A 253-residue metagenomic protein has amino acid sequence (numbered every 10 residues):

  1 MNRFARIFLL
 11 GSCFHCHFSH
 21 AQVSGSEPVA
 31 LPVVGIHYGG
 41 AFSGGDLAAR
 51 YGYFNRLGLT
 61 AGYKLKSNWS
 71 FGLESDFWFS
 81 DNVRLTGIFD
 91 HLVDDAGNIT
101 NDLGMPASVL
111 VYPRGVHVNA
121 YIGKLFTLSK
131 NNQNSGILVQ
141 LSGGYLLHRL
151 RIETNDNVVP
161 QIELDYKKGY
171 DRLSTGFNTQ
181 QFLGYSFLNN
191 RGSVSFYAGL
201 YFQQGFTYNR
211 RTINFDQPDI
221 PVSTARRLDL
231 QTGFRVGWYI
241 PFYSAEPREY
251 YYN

Functional and structural regions predicted by a protein language model:
N2-L10: Sec-dependent signal peptide recognition, specifically the positively charged N-region followed immediately by
A21-G72, W78, G237, P241 (+1 more regions): Short glycine/proline- and aromatic-enriched beta-strand/turn motifs that initiate or cap beta-hairpins
Q22-L31, N68, L128-G136, L188-F196 (+1 more regions): Short loop/turn motifs that connect adjacent beta-strands in outer-membrane beta-barrel proteins
A30, Y53-L57, R114-V118, S135 (+3 more regions): Residues that define the transmembrane beta-barrel architecture of outer-membrane proteins
I36-G40, L59-Y63, S75, V118-K124 (+4 more regions): Residues on the lipid-exposed face of transmembrane beta-strands in outer-membrane beta-barrel proteins
A41-S43, W78-N82, L125-T127, G144-L150 (+2 more regions): Structural signature of outer-membrane beta-barrel domains
G45-R50, V83-G115, H148-G176, T207-D216 (+2 more regions): Extracellular/periplasm-exposed beta-strand and loop segments of Gram-negative cell-envelope proteins, dominated by
Q181, F187-N253: Predominantly the C-terminal beta-signal and adjacent terminal strand-loop region of outer-membrane beta-barrel
